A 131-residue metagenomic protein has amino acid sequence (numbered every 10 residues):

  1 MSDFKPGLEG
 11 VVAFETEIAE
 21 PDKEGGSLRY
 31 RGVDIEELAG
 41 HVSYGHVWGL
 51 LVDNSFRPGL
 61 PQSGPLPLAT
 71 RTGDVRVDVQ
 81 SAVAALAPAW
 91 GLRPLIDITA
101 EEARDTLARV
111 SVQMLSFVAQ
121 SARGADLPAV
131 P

Functional and structural regions predicted by a protein language model:
M1-P131: Hydrophobic alpha-helical bundle cores within soluble ligand-binding/oligomerization subdomains
